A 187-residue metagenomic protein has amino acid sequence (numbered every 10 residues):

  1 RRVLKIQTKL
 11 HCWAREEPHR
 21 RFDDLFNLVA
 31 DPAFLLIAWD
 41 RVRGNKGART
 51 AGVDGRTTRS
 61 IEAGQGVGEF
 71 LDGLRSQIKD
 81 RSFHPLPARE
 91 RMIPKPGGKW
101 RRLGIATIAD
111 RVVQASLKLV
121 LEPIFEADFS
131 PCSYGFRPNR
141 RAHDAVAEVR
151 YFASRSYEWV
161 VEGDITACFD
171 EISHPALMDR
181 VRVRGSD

Functional and structural regions predicted by a protein language model:
R1-D187: Non-catalytic terminal/accessory segments
